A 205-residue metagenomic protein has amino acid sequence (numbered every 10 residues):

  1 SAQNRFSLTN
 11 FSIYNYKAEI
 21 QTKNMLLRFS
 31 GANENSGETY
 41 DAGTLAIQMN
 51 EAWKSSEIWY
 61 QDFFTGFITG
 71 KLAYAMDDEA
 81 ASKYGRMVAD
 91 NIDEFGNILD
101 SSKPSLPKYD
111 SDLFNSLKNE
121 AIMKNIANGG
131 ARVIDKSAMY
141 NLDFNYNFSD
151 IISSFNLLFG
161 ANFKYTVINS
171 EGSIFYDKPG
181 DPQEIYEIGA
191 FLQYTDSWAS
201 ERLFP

Functional and structural regions predicted by a protein language model:
L8-T9: Surface loop/turn motifs at the tips and blade-to-blade linkers of beta-strand repeat domains
K17-P205: Face-selective signature of the C-terminal outer-membrane beta-barrel domain
